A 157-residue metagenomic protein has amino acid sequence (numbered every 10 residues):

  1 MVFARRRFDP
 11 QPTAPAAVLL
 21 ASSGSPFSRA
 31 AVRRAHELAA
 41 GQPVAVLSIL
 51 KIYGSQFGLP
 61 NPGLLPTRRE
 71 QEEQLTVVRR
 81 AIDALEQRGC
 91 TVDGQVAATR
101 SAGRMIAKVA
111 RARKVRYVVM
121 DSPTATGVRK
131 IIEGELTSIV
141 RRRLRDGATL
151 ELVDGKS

Functional and structural regions predicted by a protein language model:
M1-T13, E86-V118, S138, D146 (+1 more regions): Structural beta-alpha unit
F8-N61: Small/aliphatic-rich secondary-structure junction motif
A21-S25, S122-P123, G155: Structural motif
A35, A81, I106, V140: Aromatic/hydrophobic pocket-lining residues that form π-stacking "cages" and hydrophobic walls in ligand
V44, V92-G94, L150: Hydrophobic anchor at the start of a short beta-strand that flanks the dinucleotide cofactor-binding loop
S48-L50, Y117, D121-P123: Short secondary-structure boundary segments
L64-T76: A short acidic, glycine-rich active-site loop that binds or catalyzes chemistry on phosphate/adenosine moieties
M120-R143: Glycine-rich, Arg-bearing micro-motifs that act as flexible, cationic patches
